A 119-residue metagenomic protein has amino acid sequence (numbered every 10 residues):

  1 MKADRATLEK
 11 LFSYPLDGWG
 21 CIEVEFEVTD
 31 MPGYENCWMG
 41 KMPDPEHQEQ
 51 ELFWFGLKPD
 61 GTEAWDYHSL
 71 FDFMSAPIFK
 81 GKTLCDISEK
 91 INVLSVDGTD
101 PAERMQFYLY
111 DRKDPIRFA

Functional and structural regions predicted by a protein language model:
M1-E27: Negatively charged, low-complexity tracts enriched in Asp/Glu with abundant Ser/Thr
K2, K10, K41, K58 (+3 more regions): Context-gated lysine
A6, E25-E27, C37, H68 (+1 more regions): Intrinsically disordered, low-complexity regions of eukaryotic proteins
T7-L8, D30, G81-C85: Unusually extended, aromatic-enriched hydrophobic runs near protein termini
L8-L11, I22, Y34, W54-F55 (+2 more regions): Extended hydrophobic/Leu-rich segments
D17-P59: Amphipathic, interaction-prone secondary-structure segments
A64-A119: Acidic, low-complexity intrinsically disordered segments
